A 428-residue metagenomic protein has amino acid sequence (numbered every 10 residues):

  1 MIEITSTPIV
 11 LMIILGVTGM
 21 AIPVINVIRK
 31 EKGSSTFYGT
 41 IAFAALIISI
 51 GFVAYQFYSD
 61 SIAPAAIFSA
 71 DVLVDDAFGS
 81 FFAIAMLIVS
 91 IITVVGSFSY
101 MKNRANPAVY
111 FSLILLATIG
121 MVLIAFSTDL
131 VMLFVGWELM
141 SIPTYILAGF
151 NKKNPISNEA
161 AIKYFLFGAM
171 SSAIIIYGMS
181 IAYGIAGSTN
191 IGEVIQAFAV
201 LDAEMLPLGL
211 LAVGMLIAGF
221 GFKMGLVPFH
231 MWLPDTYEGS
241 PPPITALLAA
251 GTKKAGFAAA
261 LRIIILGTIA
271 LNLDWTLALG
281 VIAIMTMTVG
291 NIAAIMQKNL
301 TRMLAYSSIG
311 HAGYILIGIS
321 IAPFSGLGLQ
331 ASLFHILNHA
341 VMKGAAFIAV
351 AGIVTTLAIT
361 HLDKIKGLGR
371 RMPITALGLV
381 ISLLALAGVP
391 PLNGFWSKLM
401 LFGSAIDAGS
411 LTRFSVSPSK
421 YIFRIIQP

Functional and structural regions predicted by a protein language model:
M1-P428: Alpha-helical transmembrane segments of multi-pass membrane proteins predominantly involved in bioenergetics
